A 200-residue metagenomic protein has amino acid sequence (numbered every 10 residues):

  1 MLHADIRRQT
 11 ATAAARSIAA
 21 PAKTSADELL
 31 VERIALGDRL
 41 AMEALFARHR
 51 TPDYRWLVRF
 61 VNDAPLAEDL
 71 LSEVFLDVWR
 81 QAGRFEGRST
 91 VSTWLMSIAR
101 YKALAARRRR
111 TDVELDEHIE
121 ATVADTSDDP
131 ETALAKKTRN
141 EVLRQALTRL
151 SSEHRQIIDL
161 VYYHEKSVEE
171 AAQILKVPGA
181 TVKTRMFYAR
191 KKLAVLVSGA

Functional and structural regions predicted by a protein language model:
M1-E32, L36, L40, A44-R48 (+3 more regions): Intrinsic, short, N-terminal disordered tails of RNA polymerase sigma-factor systems
L30, A47, Y54, A64-Q81: Conserved RNAP core-binding helix
A35-L36, R59-N62, S72-T90, R109-T111 (+1 more regions): Sigma70-family region 2
H49, R185-Y188: Residues within the DNA-recognition helix of helix-turn-helix
R55, D69-L76, S89-Y101: Structural recognition of an alpha-helix C-terminal capping motif at a helix-to-coil junction
R80-G87, S97-E117, K136, Y188: Arg/Lys-rich amphipathic alpha helix in sigma70-family domain 2
I157-V161: A short pre-motif secondary-structure segment
